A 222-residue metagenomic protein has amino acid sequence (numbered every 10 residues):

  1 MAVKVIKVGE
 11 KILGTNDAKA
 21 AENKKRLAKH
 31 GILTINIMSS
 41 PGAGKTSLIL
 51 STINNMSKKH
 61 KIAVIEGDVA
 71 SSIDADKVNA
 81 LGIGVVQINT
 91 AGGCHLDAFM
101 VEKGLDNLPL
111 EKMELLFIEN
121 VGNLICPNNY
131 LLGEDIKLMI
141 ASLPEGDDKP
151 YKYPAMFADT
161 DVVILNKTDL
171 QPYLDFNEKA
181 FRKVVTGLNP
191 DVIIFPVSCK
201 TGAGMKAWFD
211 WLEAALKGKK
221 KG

Functional and structural regions predicted by a protein language model:
V3-I35, A43, T52-E134, E145-D148 (+1 more regions): Nucleotide-state-sensitive switch-loop elements of NTP-binding domains
S39: The Walker A (P-loop) glycine that initiates the GxxxxGKT/S ATP-binding motif of P-loop NTPases
L48: Hydrophobic positions on the alpha1 helix immediately C-terminal to the Walker A/P-loop
M56-K61, V162-V163, D191-I193: Short, surface-exposed connector motifs at secondary-structure boundaries
D68, N166, S198: Active-site glycine-centered loops adjacent to acidic/histidine catalytic or metal-binding residues that shape
P127-E134, L143-D191: Conserved C-terminal guanine-recognition region of P-loop GTPase G domains, centered on the G4
L170-G222: Canonical P-loop GTPase G-domain recognition
